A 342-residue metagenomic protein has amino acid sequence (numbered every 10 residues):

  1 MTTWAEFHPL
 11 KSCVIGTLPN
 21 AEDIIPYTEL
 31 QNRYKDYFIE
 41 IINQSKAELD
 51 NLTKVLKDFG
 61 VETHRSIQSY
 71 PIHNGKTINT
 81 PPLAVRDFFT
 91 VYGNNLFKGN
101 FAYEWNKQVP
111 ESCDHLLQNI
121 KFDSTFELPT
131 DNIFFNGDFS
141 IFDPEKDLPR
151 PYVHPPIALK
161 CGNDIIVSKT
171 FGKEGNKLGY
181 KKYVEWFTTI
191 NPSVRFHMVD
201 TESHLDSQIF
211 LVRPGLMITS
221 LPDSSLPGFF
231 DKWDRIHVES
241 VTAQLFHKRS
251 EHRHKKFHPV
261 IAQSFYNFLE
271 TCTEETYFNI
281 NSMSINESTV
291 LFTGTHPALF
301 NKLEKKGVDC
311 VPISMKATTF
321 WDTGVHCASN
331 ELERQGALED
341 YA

Functional and structural regions predicted by a protein language model:
M1-A342: The feature marks the mature, well-folded catalytic cores of soluble enzymes
